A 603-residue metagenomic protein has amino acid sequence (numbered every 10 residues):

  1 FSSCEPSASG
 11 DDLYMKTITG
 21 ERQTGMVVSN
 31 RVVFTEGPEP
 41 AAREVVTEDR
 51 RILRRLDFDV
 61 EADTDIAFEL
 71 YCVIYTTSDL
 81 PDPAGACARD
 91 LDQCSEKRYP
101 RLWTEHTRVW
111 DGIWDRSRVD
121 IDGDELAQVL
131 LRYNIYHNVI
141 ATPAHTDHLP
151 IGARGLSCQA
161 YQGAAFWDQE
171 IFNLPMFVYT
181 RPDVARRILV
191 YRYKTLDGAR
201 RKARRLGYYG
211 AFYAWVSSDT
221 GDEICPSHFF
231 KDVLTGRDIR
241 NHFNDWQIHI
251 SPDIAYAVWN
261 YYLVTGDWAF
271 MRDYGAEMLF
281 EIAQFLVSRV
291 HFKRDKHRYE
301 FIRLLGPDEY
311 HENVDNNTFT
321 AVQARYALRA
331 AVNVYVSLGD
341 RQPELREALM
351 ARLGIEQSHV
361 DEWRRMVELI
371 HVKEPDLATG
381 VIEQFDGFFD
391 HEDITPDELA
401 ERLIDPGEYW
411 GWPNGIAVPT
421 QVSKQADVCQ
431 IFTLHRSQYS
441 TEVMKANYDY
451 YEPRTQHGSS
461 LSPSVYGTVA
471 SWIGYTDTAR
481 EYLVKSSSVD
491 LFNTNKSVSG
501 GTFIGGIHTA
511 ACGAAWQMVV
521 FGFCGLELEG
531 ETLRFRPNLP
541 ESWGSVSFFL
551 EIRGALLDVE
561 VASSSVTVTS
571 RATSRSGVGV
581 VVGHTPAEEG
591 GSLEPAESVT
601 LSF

Functional and structural regions predicted by a protein language model:
F1-Q162, K202, Y409-I416, F603: Acidic/polar, glycine-enriched structural segments that form the non-catalytic walls/loops of the carbohydrate-binding
D115-D120, H137-I140, I171-P182, I254-W268 (+6 more regions): Well-ordered alpha-helical scaffold segments within catalytic/enzyme domains
G123-L131, S157-D168, I239, F243-D253 (+11 more regions): Secondary-structure capping and boundary motifs in well-ordered enzyme cores
Y133-I140, Y191-G198, E277-R289, Y326 (+3 more regions): Alpha-helical scaffold segments in carbohydrate-active enzymes
T142-S157, D183-Y256, Y262, A269-D273 (+4 more regions): Helix-terminus loop motifs that line ligand-binding clefts
S157-A165, S217-V264, W268-D273, Q284-R364 (+1 more regions): The feature captures the catalytic groove of carbohydrate-active enzymes
A165-D197, Q247, R329, N333-V336 (+2 more regions): Active-site core of glycosidic bond-cleaving carbohydrate-active enzymes
S440-Y448, E452-P453, S460, T468-F603: Non-catalytic C-terminal accessory modules of carbohydrate-active enzymes
